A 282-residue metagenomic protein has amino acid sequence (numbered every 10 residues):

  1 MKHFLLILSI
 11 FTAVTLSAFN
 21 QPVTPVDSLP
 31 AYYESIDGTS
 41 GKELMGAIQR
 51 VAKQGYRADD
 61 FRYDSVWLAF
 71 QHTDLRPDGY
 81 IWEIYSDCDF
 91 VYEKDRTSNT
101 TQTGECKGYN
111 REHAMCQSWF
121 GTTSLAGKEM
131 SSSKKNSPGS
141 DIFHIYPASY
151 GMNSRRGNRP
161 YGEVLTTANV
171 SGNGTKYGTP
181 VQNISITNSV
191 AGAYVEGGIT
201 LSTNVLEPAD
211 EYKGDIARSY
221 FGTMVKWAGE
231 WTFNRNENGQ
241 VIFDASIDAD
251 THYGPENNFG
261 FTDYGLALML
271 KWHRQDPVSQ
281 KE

Functional and structural regions predicted by a protein language model:
M1-F4, V23, A31, Y161 (+1 more regions): Generic low-complexity segments that are intrinsically disordered, proline-rich and/or Lys/Arg-biased
M1-P22: Bacterial Sec-dependent N-terminal signal peptides
L6, I10, F90, F120-G121: Short helix-loop boundary/capping segments at the starts of domains
S9, L16, D37-G38, T166 (+1 more regions): Short linear sequence elements within intrinsically disordered, low-complexity coil regions
I10-T12, L75-R76, T103: A generic structural signal for short, solvent-exposed coil/turn residues that cap or connect secondary-structure
F19-V91: N-terminal module-boundary/linker segments of secreted carbohydrate-active enzymes
C88-G108: Short, His- and charge-rich active-site/binding loops that engage polyanionic ligands
T101-N110, M115-E282: Domain-level detector of nuclease and nuclease-like folds in predominantly extracellular/periplasmic contexts
